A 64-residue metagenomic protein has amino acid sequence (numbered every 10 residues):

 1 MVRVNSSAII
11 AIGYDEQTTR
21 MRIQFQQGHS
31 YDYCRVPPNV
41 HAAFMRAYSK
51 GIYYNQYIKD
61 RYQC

Functional and structural regions predicted by a protein language model:
M1-C64: Acidic/histidine-enriched, beta-strand-rich ligand/metal-binding domains
